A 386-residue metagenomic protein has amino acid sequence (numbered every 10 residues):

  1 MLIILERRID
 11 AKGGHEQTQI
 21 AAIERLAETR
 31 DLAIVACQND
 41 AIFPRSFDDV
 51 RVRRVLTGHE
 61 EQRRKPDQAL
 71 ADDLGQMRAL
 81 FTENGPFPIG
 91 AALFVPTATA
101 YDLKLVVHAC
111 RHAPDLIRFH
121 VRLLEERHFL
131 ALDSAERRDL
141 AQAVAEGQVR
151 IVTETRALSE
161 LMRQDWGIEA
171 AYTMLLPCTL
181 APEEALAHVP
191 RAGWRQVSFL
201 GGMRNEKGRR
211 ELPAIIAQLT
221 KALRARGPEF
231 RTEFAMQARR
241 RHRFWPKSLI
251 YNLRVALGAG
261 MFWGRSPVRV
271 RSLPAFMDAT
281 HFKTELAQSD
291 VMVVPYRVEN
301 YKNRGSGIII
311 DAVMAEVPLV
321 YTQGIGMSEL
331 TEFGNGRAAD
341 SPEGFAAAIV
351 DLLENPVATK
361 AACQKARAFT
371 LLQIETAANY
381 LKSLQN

Functional and structural regions predicted by a protein language model:
I4-A21, I42-F43, N205-K207: A short, glycine/small-residue-rich beta-strand->loop->alpha-helix junction that serves as a flexible
A11, T29-D73, M236-F244: N-terminal strand-loop element at the rim of the active site of nucleotide-sugar-dependent glycosyltransferases
G13-G14, D340-A347, L353-N386: A charged, aromatic-enriched C-terminal amphipathic alpha-helix characteristic of glycosyltransferases across folds
Q68-D102, R118, V291: Short N-terminal targeting/anchoring amphipathic segment
E125-R127, A157-L158, T173-L186, A238-R239: Short beta-strand->alpha-helix junction loop in the catalytic core of nucleotide-activated group-transfer enzymes
L132-Y172: A short, active-site helix/loop in glycosyltransferases that binds the activated sugar's phosphate group
P182-E183, P190-A279: Conserved catalytic-core segment of nucleotide-activated headgroup transferases in glycan assembly
V294-I310, G324, S328-E329: Nucleotide-sugar-dependent
